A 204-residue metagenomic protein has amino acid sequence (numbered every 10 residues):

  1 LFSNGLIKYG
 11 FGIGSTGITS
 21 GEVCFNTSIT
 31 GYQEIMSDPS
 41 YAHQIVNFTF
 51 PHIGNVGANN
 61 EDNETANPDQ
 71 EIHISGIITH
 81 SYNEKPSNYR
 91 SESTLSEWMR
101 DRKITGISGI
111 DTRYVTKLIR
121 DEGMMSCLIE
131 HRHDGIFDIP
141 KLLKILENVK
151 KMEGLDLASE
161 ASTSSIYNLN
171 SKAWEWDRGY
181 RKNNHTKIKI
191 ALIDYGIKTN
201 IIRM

Functional and structural regions predicted by a protein language model:
L1-R203: RNA-binding accessory domains that recognize and position tRNA/RNA substrates
